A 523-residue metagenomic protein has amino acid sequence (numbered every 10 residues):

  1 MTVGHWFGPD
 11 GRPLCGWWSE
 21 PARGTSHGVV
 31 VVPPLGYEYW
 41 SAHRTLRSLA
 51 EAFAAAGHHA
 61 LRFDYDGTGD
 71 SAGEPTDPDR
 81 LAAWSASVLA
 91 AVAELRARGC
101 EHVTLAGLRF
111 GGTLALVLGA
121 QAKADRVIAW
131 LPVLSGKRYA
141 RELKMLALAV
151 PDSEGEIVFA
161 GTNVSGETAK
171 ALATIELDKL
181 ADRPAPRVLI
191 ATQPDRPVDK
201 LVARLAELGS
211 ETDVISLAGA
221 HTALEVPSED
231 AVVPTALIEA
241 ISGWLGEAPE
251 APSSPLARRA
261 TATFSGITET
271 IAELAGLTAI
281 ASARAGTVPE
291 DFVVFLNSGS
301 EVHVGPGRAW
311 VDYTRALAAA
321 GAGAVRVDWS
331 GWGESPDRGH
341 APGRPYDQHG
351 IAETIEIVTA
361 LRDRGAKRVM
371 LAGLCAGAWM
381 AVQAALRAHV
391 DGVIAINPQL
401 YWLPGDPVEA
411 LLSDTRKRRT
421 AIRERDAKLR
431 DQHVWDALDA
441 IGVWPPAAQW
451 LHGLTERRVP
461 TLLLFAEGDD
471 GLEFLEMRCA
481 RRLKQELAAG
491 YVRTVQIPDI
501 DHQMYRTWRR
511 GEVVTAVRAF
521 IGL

Functional and structural regions predicted by a protein language model:
M1-H27, S242-D291, R506: N-terminal cap/lid segment of alpha/beta-hydrolase-fold proteins
P21-D64, A285-W329: Short, surface-exposed "cap/lid" segments of acyl-processing enzymes
Y37-E38, T68-S71, S135, E301-V302 (+4 more regions): Active-site loop signature of alpha/beta-hydrolase-fold enzymes
T45, D77-A97, A341-R364: Alpha/beta-hydrolase active-site loop
D64-D79, D328-R344: Glycine-rich "HGGG/HGxG" loop immediately N-terminal to the catalytic nucleophile of the alpha/beta-hydrolase
A106-L116, L131, A372-A381: Gly/Ala-rich beta-loop-alpha elbow adjacent to hydrolase catalytic centers
V117-Q121, Q383-A384: Active-site signature of alpha/beta-hydrolase-fold catalytic machinery across serine- and Asp/Cys-nucleophile hydrolases
K123-I238, S242, P252, A388-V514: The alpha/beta-hydrolase serine catalytic core
